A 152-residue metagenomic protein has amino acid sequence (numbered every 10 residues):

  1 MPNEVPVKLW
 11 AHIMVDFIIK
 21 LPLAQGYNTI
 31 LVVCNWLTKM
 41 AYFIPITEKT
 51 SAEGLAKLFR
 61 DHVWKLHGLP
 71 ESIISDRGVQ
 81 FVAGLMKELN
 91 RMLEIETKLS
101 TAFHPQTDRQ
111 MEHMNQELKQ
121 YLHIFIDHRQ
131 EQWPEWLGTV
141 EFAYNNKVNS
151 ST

Functional and structural regions predicted by a protein language model:
M1-T152: Integrase module of LTR retroelements
